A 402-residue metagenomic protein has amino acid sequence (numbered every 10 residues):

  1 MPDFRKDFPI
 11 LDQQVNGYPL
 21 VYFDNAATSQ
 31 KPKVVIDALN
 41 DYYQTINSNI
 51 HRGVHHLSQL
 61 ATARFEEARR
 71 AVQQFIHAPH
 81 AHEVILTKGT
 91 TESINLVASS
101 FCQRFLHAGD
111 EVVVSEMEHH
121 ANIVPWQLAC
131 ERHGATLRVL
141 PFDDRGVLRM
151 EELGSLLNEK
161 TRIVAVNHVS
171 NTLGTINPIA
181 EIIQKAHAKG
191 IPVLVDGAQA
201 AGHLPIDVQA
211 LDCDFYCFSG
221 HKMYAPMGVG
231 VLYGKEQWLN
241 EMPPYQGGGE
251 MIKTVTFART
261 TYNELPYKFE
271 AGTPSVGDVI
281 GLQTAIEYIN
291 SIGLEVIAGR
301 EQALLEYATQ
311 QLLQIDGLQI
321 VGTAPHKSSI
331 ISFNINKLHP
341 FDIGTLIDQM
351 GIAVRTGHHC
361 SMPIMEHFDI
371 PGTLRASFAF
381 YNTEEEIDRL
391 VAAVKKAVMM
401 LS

Functional and structural regions predicted by a protein language model:
M1-S402: Pyridoxal 5′-phosphate
